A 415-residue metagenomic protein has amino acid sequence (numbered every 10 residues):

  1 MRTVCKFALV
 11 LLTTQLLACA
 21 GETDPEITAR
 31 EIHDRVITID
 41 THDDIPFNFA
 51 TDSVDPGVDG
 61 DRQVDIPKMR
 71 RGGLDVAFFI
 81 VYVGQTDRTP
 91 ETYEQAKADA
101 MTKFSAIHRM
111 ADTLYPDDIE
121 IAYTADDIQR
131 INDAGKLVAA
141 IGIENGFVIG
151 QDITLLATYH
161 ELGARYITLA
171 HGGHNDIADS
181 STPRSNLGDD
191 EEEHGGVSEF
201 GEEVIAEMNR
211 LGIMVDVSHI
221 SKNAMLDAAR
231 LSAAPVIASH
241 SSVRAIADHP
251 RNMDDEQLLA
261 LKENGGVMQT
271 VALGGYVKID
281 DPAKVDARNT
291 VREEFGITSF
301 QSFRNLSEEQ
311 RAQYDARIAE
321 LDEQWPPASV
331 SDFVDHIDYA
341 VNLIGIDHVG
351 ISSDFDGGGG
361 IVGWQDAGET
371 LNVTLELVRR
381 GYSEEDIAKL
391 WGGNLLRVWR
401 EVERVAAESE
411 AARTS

Functional and structural regions predicted by a protein language model:
M1-T3: N-terminal secretory signal peptides that target proteins for export/translocation
K6-L16: Bacterial N-terminal signal peptides
C19-E191, R244, D248-S415: N-terminal hydrophobic targeting/anchoring segments and the immediately downstream early-domain regions of hydrolases
A170, V217-S218: Active-site-adjacent beta-strand anchor residues
N175-R184, G196-V197, K222-L231: Active-site-adjacent beta->alpha loops and helix N-cap segments on the catalytic face of soluble alpha/beta enzymes
E193-M208, A228-A238: Alpha-helix-loop-beta-strand connector modules within alpha/beta enzyme cores
E203-V217, N223-D227, Q257-E263: Substrate-binding cleft of carbohydrate-active enzyme catalytic domains
